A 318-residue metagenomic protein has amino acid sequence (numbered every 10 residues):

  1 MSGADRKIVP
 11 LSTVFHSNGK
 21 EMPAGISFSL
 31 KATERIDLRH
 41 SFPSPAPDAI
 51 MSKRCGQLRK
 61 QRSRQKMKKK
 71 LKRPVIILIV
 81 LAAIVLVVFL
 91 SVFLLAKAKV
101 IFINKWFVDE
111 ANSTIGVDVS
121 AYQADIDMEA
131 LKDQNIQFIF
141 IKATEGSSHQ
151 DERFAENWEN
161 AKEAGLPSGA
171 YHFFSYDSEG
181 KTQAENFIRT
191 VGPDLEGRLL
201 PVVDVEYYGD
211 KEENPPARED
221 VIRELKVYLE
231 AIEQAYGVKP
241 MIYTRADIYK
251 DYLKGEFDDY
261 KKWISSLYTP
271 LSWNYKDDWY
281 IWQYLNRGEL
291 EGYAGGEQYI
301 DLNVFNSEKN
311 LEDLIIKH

Functional and structural regions predicted by a protein language model:
A4, I8, S12-F15, E21-I36 (+2 more regions): Intrinsically disordered, low-complexity segments enriched in serine/proline and basic residues
R64-V87: N-terminal Sec-pathway targeting helices
V87-K105: Membrane-interface motif at the C-terminal end of an N-terminal transmembrane signal
N104, D109-D125, K142-V227, E233-A235: Substrate-binding cleft of extracellular glycoside hydrolase catalytic domains
V108-D125, E129, D133, F257-H318: Functionally critical loop-and-helix segments that line ligand-binding/catalytic clefts of soluble enzyme domains
L199-Y275: Catalytic domains of cell-wall/extracellular-matrix polysaccharide-remodeling enzymes, centered on de-N-acetylation
